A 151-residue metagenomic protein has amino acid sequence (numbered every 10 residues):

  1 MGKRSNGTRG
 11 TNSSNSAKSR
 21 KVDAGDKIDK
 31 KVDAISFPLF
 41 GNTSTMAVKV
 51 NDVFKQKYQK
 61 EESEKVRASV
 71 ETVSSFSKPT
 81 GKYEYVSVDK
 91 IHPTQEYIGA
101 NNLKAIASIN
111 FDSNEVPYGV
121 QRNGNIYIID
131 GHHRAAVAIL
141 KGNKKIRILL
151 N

Functional and structural regions predicted by a protein language model:
M1-T80: Low-complexity, glycine/serine/proline-rich disordered segments that function as export/translocation leaders
G2, S16-S19, I91-G99, N125 (+1 more regions): Aromatic-enriched hydrophobic runs in primary sequence
S77-I129, H133, I139: Short alpha-helix boundary/capping and kink motifs at helix termini
G142-N151: Active-site or metal-binding loop neighborhoods of secreted/extracellular toxin and effector enzymes
